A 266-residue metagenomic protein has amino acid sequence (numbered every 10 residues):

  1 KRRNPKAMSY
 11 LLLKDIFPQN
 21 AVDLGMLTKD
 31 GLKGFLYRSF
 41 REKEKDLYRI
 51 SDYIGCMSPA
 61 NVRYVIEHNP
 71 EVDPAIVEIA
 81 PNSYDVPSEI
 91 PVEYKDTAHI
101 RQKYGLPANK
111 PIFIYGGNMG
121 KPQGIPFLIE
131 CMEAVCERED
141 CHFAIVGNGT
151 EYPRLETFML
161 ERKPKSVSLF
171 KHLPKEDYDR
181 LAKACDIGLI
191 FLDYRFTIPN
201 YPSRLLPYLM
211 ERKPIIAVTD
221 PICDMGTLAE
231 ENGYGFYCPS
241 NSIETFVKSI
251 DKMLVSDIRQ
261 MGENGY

Functional and structural regions predicted by a protein language model:
R2-P5, G34-I54: Membrane-proximal helix-turn-helix segments that form the acceptor-binding/catalytic region of lipid-linked
A60, A80-S83: Carbohydrate-associated surface elements
I90-L106: A short helix/loop element that forms part of the nucleotide-sugar donor recognition site in Leloir-type
Q102, T245, R259-Y266: A short, well-ordered alpha-helix in the C-terminal region of glycosyltransferases
P107-Q123, I129-E133, G262: Conserved donor-binding/catalytic core segment of Leloir-type glycosyltransferases
Q123, P174-K183, G188-L209, P214-T227: Nucleotide-sugar-dependent
D140, A144-G147, Y152-D179: Nucleotide-activated donor-binding/catalytic signature segment of Leloir-type glycosyltransferases, i.e., the conserved
D220-D251: Change "using UDP/GDP/dTDP sugars" to "using nucleotide sugars
